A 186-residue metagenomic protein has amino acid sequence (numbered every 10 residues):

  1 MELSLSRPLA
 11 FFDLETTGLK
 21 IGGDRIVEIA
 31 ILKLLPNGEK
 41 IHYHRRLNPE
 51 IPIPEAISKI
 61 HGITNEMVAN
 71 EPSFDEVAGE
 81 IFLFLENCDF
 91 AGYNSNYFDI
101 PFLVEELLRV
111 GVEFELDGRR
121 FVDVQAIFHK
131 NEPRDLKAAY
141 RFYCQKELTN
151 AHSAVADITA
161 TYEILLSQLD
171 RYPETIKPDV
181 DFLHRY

Functional and structural regions predicted by a protein language model:
M1-G118, P133-H152: Conserved non-catalytic scaffold segment of RNase H-like nuclease domains
M1-S4, I164-Y186: Acidic two-metal-ion nuclease catalytic site recognized across multiple nuclease folds, prominently DnaQ/RNase D-T
F12, V122, A156: Active-site flanking residues adjacent to catalytic metal/cofactor-binding acidic residues
T16-G18, A126, A160: Short, glycine/acidic-enriched loop or turn micro-motifs at the edges of active sites
L108, E132, C144, E163-P173: Hydrophobic/aromatic-lined pockets within catalytic cores
F121-D135: Short alpha-helix plus adjacent loop in nuclease-associated cores
E147-H152, A156, T175, V180: Cysteine endopeptidase catalytic domains of the caspase/legumain-like
S153-L166: Acidic, divalent-metal-coordinating active-site segment for phosphoryl/phosphodiester hydrolysis, typified by short
